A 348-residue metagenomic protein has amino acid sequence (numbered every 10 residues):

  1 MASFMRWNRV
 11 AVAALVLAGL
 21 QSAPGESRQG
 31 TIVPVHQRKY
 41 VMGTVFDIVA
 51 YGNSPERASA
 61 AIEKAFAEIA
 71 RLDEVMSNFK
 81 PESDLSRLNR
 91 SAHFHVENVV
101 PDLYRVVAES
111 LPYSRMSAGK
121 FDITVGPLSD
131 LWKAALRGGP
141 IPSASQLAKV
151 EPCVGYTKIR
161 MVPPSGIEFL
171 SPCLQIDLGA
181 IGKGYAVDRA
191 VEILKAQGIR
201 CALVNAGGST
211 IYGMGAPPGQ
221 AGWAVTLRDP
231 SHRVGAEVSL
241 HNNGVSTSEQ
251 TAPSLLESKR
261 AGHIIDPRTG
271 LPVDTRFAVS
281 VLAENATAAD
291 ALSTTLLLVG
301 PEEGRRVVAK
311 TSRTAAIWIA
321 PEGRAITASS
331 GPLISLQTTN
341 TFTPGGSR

Functional and structural regions predicted by a protein language model:
A2-R348: Mature catalytic core of soluble alpha/beta enzymes
